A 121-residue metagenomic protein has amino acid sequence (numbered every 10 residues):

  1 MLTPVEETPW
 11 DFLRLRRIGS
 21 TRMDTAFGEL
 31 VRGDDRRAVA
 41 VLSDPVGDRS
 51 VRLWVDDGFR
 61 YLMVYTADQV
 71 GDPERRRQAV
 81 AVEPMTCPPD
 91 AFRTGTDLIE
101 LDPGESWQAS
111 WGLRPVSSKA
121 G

Functional and structural regions predicted by a protein language model:
M1-G58: Active-site/ligand-binding surface loops and adjacent short beta/alpha elements that line catalytic pockets across
T3, E83-L101: Surface-exposed, gly/pro-biased binding rims or lids
R36, R76-Q78, E105-A109: Residues at beta-strand starts and edge strands
V39-V41, A81, Q108-G112: Beta-strand secondary-structure signal
S43-P84, P89: Glycine-rich active-site loops that engage anionic ligands at enzyme catalytic sites
F92, P115-G121: Short, Lys/Arg- and Gly-enriched loop/turn segments at beta-strand edges
E100-S117: Short Pro-Gly-centered flexible turn/kink motifs
